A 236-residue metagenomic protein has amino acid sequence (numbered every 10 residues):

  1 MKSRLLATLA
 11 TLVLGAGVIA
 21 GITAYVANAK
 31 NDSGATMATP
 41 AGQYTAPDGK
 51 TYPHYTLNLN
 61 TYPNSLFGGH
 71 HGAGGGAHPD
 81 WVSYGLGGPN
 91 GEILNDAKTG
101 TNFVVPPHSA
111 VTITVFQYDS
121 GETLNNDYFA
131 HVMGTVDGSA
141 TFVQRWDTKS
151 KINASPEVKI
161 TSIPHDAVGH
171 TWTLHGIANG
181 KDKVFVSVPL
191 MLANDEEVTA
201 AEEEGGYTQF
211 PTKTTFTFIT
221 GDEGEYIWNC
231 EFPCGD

Functional and structural regions predicted by a protein language model:
M1-P164: Extracytoplasmic entry segments of secretory-pathway proteins
T11, A16, T23-Y25, Q144-D236: Extracellular/periplasmic metallocenter environments
